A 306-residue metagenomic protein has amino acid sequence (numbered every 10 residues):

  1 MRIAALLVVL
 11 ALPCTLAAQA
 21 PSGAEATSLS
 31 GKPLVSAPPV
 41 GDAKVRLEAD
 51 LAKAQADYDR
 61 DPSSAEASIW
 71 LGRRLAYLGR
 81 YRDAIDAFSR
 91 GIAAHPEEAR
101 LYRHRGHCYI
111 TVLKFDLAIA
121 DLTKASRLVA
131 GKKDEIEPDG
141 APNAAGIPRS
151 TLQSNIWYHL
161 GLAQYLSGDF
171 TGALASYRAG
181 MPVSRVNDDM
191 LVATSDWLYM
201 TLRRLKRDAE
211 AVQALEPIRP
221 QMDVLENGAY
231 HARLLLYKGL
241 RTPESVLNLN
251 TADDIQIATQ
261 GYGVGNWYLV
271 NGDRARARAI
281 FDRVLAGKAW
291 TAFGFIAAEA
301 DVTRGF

Functional and structural regions predicted by a protein language model:
Q19-E66, W70, Y77-L78, F306: N-terminal leader/linker segments that initiate helical-solenoid repeat arrays
D57, R90-G91, K124-A125, G146 (+2 more regions): Canonical positions in the second alpha-helix
R73, H107, L162, M200-L202 (+2 more regions): Residue-level recognition of tetratricopeptide repeat
